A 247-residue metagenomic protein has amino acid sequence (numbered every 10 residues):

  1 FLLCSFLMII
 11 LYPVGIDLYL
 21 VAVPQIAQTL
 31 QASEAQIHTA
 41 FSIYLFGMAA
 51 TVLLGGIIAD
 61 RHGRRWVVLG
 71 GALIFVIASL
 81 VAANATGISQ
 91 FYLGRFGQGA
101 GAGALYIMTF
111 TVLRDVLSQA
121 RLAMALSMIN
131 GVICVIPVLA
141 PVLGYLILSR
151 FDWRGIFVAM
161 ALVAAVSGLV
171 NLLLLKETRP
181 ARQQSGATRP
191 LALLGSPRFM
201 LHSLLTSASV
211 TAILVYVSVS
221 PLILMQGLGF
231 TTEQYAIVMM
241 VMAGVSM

Functional and structural regions predicted by a protein language model:
F1-E34, Y216-P221: Extracytoplasmic
D17, L45-L53, P137-V138, A243-M247: Residue-level signature of mid-helix packing/kink "hotspots" within the transmembrane helices of 12-pass Major
T29-Q31, G63, N84-Q90, G101 (+1 more regions): Helix-breaking motifs and short loop linkers at transmembrane-helix boundaries and internal kinks in secondary membrane
A50-S89: Conserved MFS/SLC helix-loop-helix module at the cytosolic interface between two early adjacent transmembrane helices
S89-R95, L201-H202: Short hydrophobic/alpha-helical segments at membrane-entry points of transmembrane helices in Major Facilitator
Q90, Q119-A120, M124-L173: Helix-loop-helix hairpin linking two adjacent transmembrane segments in secondary transporters
G94-I133: Cytoplasmic helix-loop-helix junction between adjacent transmembrane helices in 12-TM secondary transporters
T178-H202: Juxtamembrane intracellular "pre-TM" segments in multi-pass secondary transporters
